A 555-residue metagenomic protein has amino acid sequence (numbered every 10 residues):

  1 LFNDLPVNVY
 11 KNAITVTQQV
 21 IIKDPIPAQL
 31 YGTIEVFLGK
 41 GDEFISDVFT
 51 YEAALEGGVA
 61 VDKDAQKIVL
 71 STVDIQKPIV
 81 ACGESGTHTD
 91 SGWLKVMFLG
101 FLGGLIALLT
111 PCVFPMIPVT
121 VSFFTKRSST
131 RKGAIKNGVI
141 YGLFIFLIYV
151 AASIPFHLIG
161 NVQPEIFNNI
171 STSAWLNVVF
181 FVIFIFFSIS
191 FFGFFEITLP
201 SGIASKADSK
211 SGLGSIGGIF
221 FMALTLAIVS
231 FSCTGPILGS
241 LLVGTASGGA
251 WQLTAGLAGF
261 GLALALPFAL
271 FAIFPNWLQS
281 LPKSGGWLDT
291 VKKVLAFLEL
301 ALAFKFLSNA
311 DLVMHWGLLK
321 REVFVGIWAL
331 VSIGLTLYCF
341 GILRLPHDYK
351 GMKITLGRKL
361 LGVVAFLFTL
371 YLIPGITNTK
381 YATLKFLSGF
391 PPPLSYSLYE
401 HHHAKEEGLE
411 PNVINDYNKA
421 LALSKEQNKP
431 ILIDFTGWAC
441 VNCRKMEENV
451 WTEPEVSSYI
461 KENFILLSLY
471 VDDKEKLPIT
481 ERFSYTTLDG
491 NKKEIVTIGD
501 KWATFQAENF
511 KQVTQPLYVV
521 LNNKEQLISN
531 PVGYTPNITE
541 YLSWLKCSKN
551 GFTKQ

Functional and structural regions predicted by a protein language model:
L1-D90, A382: Extracellular/lumen-exposed scaffold segments
V36-F49, C112-M116, S230-I237, F435-E448 (+1 more regions): Short, thiol/selenol-centered motifs that function as redox-active sites or metal-ligating centers
I68-A420, Q427, T452, L469: Hydrophobic alpha-helical segments characteristic of multipass inner/organellar membrane proteins
L105-I106, E426-R444: Short active-site neighborhood of thiol/selenol oxidoreductases, capturing the structured segment around
L262, A296, F435, C440 (+1 more regions): Hydrophobic, well-ordered secondary-structure elements that form the walls of internal hydrophobic environments
L409-I414, T436-W438, E447-D500: Thiol-based oxidoreductase modules, predominantly thioredoxin-like and allied folds used for disulfide exchange
Q427-I431, E462-L467, V513-P516, N523-Q526: Loop/turn elements at helix/coil->beta-strand transitions in domains of secreted/extracellular proteins
V450-V456, T486-K554: Non-catalytic, surface beta->alpha helical segment in thiol-disulfide oxidoreductase systems
